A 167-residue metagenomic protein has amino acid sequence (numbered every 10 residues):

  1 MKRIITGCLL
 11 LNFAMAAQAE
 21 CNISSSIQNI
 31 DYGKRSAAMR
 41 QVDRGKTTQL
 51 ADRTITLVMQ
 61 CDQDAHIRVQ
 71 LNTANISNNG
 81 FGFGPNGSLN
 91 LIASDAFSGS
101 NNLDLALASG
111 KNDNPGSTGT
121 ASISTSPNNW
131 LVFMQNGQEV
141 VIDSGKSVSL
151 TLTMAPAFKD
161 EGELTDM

Functional and structural regions predicted by a protein language model:
K2-L10: Sec-dependent signal peptide recognition, specifically the positively charged N-region followed immediately by
L10-N12, T165: Compositionally biased amphipathic helical and low-complexity segments enriched in hydrophobic
A14-A17: N-terminal signal peptide c-region/cleavage motif recognized by signal peptidases
A19-M167: Mature extracellular/passenger domains of Gram-negative fimbrial/pilin and adhesin proteins
